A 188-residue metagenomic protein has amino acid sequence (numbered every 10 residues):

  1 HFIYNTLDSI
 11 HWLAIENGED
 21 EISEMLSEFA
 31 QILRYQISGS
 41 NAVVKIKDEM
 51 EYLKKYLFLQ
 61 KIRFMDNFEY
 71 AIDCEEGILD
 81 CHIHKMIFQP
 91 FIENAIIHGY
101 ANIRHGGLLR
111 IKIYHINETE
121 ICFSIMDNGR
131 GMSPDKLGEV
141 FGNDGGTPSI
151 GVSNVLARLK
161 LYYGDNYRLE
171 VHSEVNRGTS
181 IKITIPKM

Functional and structural regions predicted by a protein language model:
H1-H172, G178-T184: Two-component histidine phosphotransfer core
P186-M188: Two-component histidine kinase transmitter core
